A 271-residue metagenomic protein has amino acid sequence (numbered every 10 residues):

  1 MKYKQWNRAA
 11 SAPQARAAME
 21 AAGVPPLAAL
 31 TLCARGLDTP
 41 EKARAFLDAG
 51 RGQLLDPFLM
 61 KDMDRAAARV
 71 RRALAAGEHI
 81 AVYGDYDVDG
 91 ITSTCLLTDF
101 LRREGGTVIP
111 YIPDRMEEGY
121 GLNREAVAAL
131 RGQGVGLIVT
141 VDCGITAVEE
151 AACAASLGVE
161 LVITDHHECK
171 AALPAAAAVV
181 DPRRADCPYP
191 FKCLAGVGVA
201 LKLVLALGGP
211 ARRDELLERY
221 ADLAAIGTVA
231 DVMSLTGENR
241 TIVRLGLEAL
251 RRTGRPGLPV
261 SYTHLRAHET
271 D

Functional and structural regions predicted by a protein language model:
M1-E269: Replace "Mg2+/Mn2+-dependent" with "divalent metal-dependent
